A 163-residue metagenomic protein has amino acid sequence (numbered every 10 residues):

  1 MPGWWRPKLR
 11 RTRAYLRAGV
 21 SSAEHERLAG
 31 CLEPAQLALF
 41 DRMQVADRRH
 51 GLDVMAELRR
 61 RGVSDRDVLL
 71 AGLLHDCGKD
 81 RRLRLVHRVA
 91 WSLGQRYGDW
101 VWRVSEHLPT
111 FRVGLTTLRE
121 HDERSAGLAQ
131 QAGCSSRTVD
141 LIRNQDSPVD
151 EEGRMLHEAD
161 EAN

Functional and structural regions predicted by a protein language model:
M1-C31: Extreme N-terminal tail/first-helix region
A29-L32, L37-N163: Divalent metal-dependent catalytic cores for phosphoryl transfer on phosphate-bearing substrates
